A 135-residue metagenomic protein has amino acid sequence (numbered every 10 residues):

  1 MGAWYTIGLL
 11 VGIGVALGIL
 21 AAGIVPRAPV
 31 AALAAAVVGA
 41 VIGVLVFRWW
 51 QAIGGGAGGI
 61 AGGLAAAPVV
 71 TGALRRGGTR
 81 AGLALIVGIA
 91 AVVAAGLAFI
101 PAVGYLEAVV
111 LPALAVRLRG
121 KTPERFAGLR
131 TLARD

Functional and structural regions predicted by a protein language model:
Y5-V25: N-terminal signal-anchor/start-transfer transmembrane helix
V15-A16, V38-G43, L85-A95, P112: Hydrophobic, membrane-inserted alpha-helices
V15-G18, I60-V69, V110-T122: Alpha-helical transmembrane segments and their membrane-interface exit regions
P26-G39, I53-A61, G78-G88: Cytoplasmic-side transmembrane-helix entry/capping segments in multi-pass membrane proteins
Q51-G58, F99-L111: Loop-to-transmembrane alpha-helix initiation sites
L64-G82: Mid-chain, well-packed structural core segment of small domains
R76-E107: Membrane-helix boundary connector in multi-pass membrane proteins
L118-D135: Short, highly charged, low-complexity non-transmembrane loops/tails of multi-pass membrane proteins
